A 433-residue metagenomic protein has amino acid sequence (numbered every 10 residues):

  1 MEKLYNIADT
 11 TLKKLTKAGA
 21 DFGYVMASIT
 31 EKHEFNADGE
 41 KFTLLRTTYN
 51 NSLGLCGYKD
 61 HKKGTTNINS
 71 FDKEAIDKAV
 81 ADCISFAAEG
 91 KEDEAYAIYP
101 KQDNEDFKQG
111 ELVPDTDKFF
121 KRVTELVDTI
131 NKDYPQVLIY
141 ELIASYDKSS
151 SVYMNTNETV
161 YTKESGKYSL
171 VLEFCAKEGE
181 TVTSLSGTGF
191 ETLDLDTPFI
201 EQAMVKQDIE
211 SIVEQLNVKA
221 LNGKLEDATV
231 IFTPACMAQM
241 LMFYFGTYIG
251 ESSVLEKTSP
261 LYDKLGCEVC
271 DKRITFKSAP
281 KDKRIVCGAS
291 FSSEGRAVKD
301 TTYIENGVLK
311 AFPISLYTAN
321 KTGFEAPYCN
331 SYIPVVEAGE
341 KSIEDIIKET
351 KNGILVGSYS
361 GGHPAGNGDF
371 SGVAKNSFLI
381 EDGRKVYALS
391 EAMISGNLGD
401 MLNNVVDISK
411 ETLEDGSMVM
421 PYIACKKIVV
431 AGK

Functional and structural regions predicted by a protein language model:
L4-K13, A20-K32, D77-K163, D196-A238: Acidic low-complexity segments
K13-L15, F42-R46, V127-Y134, T156-E164 (+8 more regions): A generic local secondary-structure boundary/capping motif
A20-L53, E141-Y161, N352-A374: Structured beta-strand/loop patches that form or line metal/cofactor-binding pockets in enzymes
K32-A88: N-terminal alpha-helical targeting/anchoring segments
R46-K59, Y161-E191, Y303-E305, A374-E381: Short beta-strand elements
K62-K63, V171-Q202, C267-R273, L309-S331: Short, acidic (Asp/Glu-rich) active-site segment that either coordinates a divalent metal cofactor
G250-V269: Amphipathic alpha-helical
K264-K433: Dual-mode signal for accessory low-complexity, basic/Gly-rich regions
